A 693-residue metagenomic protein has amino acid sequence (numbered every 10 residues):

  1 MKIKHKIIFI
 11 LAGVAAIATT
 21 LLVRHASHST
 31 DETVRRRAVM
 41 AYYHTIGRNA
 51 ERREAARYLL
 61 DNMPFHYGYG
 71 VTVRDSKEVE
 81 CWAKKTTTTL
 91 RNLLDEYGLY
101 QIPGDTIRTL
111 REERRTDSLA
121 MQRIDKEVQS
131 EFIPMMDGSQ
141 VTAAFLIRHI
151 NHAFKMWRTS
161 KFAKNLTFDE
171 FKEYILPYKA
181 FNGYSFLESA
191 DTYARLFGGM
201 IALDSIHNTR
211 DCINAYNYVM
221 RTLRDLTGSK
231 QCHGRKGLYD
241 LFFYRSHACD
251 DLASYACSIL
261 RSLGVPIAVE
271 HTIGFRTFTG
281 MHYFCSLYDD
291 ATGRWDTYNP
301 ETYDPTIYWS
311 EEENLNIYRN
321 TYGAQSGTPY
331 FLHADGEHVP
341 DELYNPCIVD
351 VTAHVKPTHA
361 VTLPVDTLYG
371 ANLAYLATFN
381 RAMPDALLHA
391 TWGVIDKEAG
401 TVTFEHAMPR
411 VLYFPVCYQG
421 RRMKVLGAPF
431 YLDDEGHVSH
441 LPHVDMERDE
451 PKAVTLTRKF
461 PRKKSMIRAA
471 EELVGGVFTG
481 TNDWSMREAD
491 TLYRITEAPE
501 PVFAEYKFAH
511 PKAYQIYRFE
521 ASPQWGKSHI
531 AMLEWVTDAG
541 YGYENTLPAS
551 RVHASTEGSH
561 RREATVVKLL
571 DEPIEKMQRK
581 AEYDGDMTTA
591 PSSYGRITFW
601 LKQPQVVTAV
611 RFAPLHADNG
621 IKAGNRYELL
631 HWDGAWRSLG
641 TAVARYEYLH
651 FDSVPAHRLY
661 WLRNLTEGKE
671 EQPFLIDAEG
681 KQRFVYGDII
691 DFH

Functional and structural regions predicted by a protein language model:
I8-L22: Hydrophobic membrane-insertion alpha-helices, especially the h-region of bacterial N-terminal signal peptides
H25-A38, A50-Y244, G280: Secondary-structure boundary elements
H25-T33, A38, H44-G47, K84 (+3 more regions): Hydrophobic/aromatic-rich core segments of domains that either
D341-H354, A428-L456, K681-H693: Extracellular beta-sheet/turn segments enriched in Thr/Pro/Gly and aliphatic residues
P357-L368, L456-R458: A short, amphipathic beta-strand motif
T367-L387, A469-M486, R562, A623-L630: Short, ordered, surface-exposed loop/turn motifs in non-cytosolic proteins
E398-R422, P511, D652-H657: Short Pro-Gly-centered beta-turn/loop motif in secreted/extracellular proteins
R448-A513, W525-A609, A613-K622, G668-H693: Disordered, acidic Ser/Thr/Pro-rich linker "stalks" and the adjacent N-terminal cap of the next globular domain
